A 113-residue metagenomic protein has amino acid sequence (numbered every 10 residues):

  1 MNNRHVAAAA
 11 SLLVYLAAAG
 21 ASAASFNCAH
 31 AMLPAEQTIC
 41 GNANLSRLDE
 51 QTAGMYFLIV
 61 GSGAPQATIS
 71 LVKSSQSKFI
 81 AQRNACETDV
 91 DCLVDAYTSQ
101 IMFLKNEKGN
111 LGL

Functional and structural regions predicted by a protein language model:
M1-A10: Bacterial N-terminal signal peptides that target proteins for export
M1-N2, Y15, M32, C92: Residues at the start of alpha-helices and the adjacent loop-to-helix junctions
A10-S11, A21: Cleavable N-terminal signal peptides
L16-G20: N-terminal signal peptide c-region/cleavage motif recognized by signal peptidases
A21-L113: N-terminal alpha-helical modules
